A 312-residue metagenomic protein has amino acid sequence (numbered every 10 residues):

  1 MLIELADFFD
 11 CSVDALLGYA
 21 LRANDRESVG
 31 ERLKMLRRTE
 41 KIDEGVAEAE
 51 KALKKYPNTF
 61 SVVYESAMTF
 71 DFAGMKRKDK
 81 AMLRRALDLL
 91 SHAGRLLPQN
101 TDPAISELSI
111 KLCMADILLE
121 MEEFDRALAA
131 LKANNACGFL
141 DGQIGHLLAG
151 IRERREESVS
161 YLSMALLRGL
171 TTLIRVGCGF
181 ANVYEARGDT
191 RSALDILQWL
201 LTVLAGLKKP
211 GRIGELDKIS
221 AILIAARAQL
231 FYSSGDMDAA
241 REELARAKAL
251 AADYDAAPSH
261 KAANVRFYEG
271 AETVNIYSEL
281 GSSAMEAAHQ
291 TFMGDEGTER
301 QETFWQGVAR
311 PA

Functional and structural regions predicted by a protein language model:
M1-L17: Hydrophobic micro-packing sites on short alpha-helices
G18, A49-S61, H92-E107, L128-A133 (+3 more regions): Flexible helix-coil transition and linker loops at the boundaries of alpha-helical arrays
R26-S61, E65, T69-D79, C113 (+1 more regions): Alpha-helical segment of the N-proximal tetratricopeptide repeat
E31, E65, T69-F72, S106 (+6 more regions): "A position-specific structural signal for the A-helix of alpha-solenoid helical repeats
M35-A49, R77-R95, A115-D125, L148-S160 (+2 more regions): Helix-turn-helix repeat elements of alpha-solenoid scaffolds
S61, S109, F139, R175 (+2 more regions): Residue register of alpha-helical TPR repeats
A67, F72-K78, T101, A149-E153 (+4 more regions): Short coil/turn linking the two alpha-helices of tandem helical-hairpin repeats
T190-A312: Eukaryotic alpha-helical solenoid repeat scaffolds
